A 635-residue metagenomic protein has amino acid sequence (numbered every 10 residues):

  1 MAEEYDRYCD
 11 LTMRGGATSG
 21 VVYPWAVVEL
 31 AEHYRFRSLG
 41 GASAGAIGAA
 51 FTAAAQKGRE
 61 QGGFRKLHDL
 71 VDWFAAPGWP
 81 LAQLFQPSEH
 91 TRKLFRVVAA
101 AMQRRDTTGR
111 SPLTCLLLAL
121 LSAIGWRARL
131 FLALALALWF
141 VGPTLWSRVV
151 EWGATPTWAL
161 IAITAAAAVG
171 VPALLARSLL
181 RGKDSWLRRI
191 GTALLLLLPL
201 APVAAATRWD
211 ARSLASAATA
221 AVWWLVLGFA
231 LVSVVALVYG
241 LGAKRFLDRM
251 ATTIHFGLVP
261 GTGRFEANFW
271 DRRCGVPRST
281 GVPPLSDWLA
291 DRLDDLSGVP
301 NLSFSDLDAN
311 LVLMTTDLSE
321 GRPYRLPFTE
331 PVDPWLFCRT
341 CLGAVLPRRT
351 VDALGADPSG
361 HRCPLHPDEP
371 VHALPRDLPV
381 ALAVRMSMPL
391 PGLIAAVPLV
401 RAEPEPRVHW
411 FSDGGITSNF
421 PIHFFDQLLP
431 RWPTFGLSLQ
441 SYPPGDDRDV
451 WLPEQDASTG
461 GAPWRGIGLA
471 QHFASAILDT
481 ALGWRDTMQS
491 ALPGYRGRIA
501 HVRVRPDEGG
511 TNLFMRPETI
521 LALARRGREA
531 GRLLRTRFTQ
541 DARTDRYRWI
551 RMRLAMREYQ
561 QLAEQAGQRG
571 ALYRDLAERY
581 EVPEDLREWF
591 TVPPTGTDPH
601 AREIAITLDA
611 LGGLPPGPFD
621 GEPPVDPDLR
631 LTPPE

Functional and structural regions predicted by a protein language model:
Y5-T12, A17-P283, P327-F328, V332-T340 (+2 more regions): Patatin-like phospholipase
G41-A44, T316-L318, G415, L439-Y442: An acidic- and aromatic-residue-enriched active-site/binding cleft used to recognize and process polar
S122-A135, R148-W158, G182-T192, T207-A220 (+5 more regions): C-terminal helical/tail subdomains of lipid-metabolizing enzymes
A133, A137-V141, L285-S305: Conserved N-terminal structural segment that caps and organizes enzyme catalytic cores in eukaryotes
G257-G261, D308-F411, F424-L428: Alpha-helical segment proximal to the catalytic Tyr-Lys
R264-T280, D368-H372, S412, G510-A524: Active-site rim elements
L296, L302-P327, I520-T539, R546-W549: P-loop NTPase catalytic cores that bind/hydrolyze ATP
